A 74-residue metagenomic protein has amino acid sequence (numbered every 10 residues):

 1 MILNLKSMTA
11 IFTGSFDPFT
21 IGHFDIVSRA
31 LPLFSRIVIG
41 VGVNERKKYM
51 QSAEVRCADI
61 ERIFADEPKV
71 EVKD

Functional and structural regions predicted by a protein language model:
I2-D74: Nucleotidyltransferase catalytic core that binds NTPs
